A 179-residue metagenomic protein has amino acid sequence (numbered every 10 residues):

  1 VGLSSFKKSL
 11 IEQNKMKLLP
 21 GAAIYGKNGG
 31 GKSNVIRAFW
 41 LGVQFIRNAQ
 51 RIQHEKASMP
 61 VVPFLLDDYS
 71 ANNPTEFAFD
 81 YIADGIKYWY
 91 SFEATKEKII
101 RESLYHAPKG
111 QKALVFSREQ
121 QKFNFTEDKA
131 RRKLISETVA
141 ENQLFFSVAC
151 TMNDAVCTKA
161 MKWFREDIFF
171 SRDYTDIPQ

Functional and structural regions predicted by a protein language model:
V1-L41: Pre-Walker A-like glycine/lysine-rich segment at the N-terminus of P-loop NTPase domains
A23-K27, P60-P63, P74-F79: Short acidic, glycine/Ser/Thr-rich loop/turn "cap" segments at secondary-structure junctions
V35-R37, R47-N48, Y90-S91, S103: Short, conserved acidic/polar surface loops in the N-terminal third of protein domains
L41-E55: Post-Walker A helix-loop "phosphate-sensing" segment adjacent to the P-loop in P-loop NTPases
I52-N72: AAA+/P-loop NTPase substrate/partner-engagement loops
S70-S91: Conserved amphipathic alpha-helical "coupling/scaffold" segments that transmit conformational changes between domains
W89-Q179: Electropositive, glycine-dotted interaction segments that contact anionic polymers or phosphate-rich ligands
